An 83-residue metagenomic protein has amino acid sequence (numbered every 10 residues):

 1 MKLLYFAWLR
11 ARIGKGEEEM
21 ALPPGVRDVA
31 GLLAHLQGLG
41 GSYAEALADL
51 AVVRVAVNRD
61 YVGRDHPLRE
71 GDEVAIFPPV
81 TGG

Functional and structural regions predicted by a protein language model:
M1-G82: Ubiquitin-like/PB1-type beta-grasp interaction modules and other compact soluble beta-rich domains
